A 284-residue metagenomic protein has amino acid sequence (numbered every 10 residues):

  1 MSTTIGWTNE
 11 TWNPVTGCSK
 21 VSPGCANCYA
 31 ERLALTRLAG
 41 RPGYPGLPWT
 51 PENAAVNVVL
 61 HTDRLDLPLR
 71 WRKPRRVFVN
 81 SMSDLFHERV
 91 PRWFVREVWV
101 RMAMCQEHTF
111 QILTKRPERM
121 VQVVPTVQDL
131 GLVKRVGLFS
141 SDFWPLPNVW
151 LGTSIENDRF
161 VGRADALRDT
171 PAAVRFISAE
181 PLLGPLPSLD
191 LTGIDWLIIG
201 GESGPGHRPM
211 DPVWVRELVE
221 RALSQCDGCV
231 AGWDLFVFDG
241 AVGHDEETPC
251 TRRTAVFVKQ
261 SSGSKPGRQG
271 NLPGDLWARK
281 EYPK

Functional and structural regions predicted by a protein language model:
M1-R76, D84: N-terminal [4Fe-4S]-dependent radical SAM core
T11, P42-P48, L65, D142-W144 (+3 more regions): Compositionally biased, intrinsically disordered/low-complexity regions enriched for serine, proline and threonine
L38-G40, V124-P125, G267-L272: Short aromatic-enriched loop/helix-cap "lid" or pocket-rim segments at secondary-structure transitions that line
L60-A255, G263-P266: Conserved AdoMet/S-adenosylmethionine-binding subsite of the radical SAM
S262-K284: C-terminal accessory extensions appended to soluble enzyme cores
